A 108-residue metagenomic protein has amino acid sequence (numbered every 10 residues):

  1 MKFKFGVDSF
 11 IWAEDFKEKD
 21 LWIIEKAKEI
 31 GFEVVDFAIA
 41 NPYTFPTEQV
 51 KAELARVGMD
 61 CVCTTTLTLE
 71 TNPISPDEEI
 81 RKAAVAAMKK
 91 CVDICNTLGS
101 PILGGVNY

Functional and structural regions predicted by a protein language model:
M1-S100: N-terminal pre-domain/capping segments
V106-Y108: Active-site-proximal loop/short-helix segments that contain or immediately flank catalytic acid/base residue(s)
